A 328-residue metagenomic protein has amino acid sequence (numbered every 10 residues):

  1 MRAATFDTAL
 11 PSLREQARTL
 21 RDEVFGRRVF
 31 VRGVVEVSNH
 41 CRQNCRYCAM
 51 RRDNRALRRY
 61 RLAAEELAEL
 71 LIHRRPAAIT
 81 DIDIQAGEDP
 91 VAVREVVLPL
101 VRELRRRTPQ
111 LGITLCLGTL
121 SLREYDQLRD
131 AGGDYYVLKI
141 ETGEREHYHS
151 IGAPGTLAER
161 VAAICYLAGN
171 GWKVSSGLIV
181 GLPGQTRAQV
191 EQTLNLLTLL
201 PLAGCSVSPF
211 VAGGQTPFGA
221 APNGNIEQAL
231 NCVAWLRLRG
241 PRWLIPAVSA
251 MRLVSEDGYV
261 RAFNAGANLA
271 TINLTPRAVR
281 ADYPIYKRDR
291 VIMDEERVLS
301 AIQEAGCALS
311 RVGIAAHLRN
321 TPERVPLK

Functional and structural regions predicted by a protein language model:
M1-F30: An N-cap/entry alpha-helix motif that binds or orients negatively charged groups
M1-T8, E69, L200-K328: Auxiliary Fe-S-binding modules of radical SAM enzymes
A17, C45, I84, L138 (+4 more regions): Conserved, mostly hydrophobic/aromatic
E23-E65: Canonical Radical SAM [4Fe-4S] cluster-binding loop centered on the CxxxCxxC motif and its immediate flanking residues
R32-V35, R55-R58, I82-R94, E146-Y148 (+2 more regions): Glycine-rich, proline-tolerant flexible connector loops at the mouths of alpha/beta enzymes
G33, A68-L71, L98-R102, Y125 (+7 more regions): Generic structural signal for well-ordered alpha-helices, preferentially at hydrophobic/aromatic core positions
R52-A68, R74-E95, L100-L167, K173-V180 (+1 more regions): Core AdoMet radical
S121-D130, P183-T198, R252-A265: Catalytic cores of alpha/beta
